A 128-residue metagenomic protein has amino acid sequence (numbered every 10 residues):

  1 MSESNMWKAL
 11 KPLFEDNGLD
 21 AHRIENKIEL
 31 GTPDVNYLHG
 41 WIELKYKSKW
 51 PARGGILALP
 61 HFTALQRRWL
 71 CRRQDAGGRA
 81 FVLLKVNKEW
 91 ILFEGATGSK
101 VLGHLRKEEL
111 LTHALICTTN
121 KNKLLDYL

Functional and structural regions predicted by a protein language model:
M1-N26: Acidic-basic catalytic patches of nuclease active cores, encompassing PD-(D/E)XK and other metal-cofactor nuclease
I24, I42-L44, L83: Short, conserved beta-strand edge motifs with alternating hydrophobic and charged residues
G31: Beta-rich catalytic cores
V35-W50: Conserved catalytic cores of phosphodiester-cleaving nucleases, focusing on short active-site segments
K49-W69: Mg2+/Mn2+-dependent nuclease catalytic core
L59, T63, F93-T97, R106 (+1 more regions): Helix N-cap / beta->alpha transition motif
C71-K100: Nucleic-acid nuclease catalytic cores
K107-L128: Charged phosphate-binding loop/patch that engages nucleotide di/tri-phosphates or the phosphate backbone of nucleic
